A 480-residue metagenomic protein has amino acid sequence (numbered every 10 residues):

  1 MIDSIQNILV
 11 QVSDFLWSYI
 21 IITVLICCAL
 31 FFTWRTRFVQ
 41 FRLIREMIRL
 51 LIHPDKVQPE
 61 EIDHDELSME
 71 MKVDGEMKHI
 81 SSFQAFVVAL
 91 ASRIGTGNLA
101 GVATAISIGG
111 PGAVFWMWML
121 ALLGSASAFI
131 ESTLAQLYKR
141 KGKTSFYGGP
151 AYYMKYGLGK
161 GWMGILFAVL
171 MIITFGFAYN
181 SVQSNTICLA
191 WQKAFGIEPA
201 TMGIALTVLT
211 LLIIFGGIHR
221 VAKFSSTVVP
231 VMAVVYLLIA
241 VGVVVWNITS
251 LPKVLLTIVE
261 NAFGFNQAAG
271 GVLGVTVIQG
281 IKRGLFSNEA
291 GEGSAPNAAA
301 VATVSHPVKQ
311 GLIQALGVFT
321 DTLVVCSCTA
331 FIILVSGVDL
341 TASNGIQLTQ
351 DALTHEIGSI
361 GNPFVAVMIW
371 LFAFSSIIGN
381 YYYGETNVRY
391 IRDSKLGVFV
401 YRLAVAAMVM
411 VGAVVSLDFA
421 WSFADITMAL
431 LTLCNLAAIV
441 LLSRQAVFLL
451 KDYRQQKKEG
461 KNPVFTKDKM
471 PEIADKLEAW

Functional and structural regions predicted by a protein language model:
M1-A89, T96, S107-G112, V440-W480: N-terminal alpha-helical transmembrane segments of multi-pass membrane transport and channel/translocase proteins
S4-I5, R35-Q40, G97-V102, G176-I187 (+5 more regions): Transmembrane helix-loop junctions in multi-pass membrane proteins
S13-H53, A105-T144, T320-C326, N362 (+1 more regions): Extracellular loop-to-transmembrane helix junctions
I22-C27, G164-I172, K193-I218, V235 (+2 more regions): Transmembrane alpha-helical segments of multi-pass small-molecule transport proteins
V24-F31, T36-I48, N185-W191, E198-N247 (+2 more regions): Membrane-interface loop-to-helix entry segments
F32, L120-T144, P150-A151, K155-N185 (+2 more regions): Helix-loop-helix module between adjacent transmembrane segments
E61-I106, L134-L137, K143-A151, K155 (+1 more regions): Alpha-helical membrane segments and immediately flanking helix-loop junctions that form or couple to the substrate/ion
F129-K139, K143, I239-T257, F265 (+3 more regions): Extracellular/periplasmic helix-exit of transmembrane alpha-helices
